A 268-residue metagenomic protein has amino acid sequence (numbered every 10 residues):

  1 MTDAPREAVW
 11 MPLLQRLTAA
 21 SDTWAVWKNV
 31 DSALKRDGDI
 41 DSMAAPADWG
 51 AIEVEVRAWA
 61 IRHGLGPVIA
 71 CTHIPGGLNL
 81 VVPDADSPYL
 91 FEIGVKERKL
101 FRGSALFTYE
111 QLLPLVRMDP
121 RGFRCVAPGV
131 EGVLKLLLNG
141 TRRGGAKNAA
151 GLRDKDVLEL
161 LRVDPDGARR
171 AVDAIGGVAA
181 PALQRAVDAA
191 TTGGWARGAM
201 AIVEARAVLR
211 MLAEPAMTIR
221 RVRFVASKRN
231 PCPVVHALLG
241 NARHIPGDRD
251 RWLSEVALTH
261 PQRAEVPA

Functional and structural regions predicted by a protein language model:
M1-I40, A44-N241, E255-A257: Conserved NTP-donor binding/palm subdomain of two-metal-ion nucleotidyltransferases/polymerases, i.e., the charged
D248: Hydrophobic positions on the alpha1 helix immediately C-terminal to the Walker A/P-loop
S254-A268: Conserved nucleotide-sensing/catalytic segment adjacent to the nucleotide-binding pocket in NTP-handling enzymes
